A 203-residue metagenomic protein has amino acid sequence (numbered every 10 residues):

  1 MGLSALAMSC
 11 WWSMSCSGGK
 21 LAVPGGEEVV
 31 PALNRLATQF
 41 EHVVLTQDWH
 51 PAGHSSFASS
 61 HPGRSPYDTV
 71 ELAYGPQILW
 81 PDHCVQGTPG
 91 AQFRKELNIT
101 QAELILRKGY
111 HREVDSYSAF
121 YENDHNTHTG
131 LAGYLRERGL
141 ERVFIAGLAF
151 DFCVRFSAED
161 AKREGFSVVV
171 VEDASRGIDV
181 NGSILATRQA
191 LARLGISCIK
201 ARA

Functional and structural regions predicted by a protein language model:
M1-Y110, S118, E137, E141 (+2 more regions): Active-site acidic carboxylates
V85, P89, L106-G109, N123 (+3 more regions): Short, well-structured alpha-helical patches and their helix-loop capping segments that border functional surfaces
E113-R138, R142: Alpha-helical scaffold elements lining the catalytic groove of polysaccharide deacetylases
L140-C153, V170-R176: Glycine-rich anion-binding loop/nest that anchors nucleotide
